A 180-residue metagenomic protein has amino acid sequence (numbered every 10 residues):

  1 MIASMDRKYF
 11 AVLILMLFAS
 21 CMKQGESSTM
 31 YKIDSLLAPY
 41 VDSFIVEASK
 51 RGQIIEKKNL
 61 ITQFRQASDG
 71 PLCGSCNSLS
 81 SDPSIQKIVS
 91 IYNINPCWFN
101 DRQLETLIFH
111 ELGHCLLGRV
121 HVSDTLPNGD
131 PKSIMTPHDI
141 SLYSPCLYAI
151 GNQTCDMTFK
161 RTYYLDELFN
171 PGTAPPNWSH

Functional and structural regions predicted by a protein language model:
M1-S4: Short, Lys/Arg-enriched N-terminal segments with co-localized hydrophobic residues within the first ~10-30 amino acids
D6-L13: Sec-dependent signal peptide recognition, specifically the positively charged N-region followed immediately by
F18-S20: C-terminal motif of bacterial Sec signal peptides marking the signal peptidase cleavage site
M22-K57, L72-S80, K87-S90, W98 (+1 more regions): Metalloprotease/metallohydrolase-associated module, dominated by Zn2+-dependent proteases
K57-P71: Acidic helix-start/capping segments at beta-turn-to-alpha-helix junctions
F64-Q66, Q86-I91: Juxtacatalytic substrate-recognition/specificity segment
S90-I108: Short pre-active-site segment immediately N-terminal to the catalytic Zn-binding motif
T106-R119: Active-site recognition of the HExxH zinc-binding catalytic motif
